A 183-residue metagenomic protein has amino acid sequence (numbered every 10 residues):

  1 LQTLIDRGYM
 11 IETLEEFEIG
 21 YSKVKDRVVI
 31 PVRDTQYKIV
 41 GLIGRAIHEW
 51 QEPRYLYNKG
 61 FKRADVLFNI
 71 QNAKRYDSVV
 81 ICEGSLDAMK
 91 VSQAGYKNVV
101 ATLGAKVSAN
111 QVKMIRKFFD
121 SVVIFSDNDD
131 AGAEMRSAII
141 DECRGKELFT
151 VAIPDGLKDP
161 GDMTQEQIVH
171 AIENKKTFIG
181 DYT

Functional and structural regions predicted by a protein language model:
Q2-F119, M135-R136: Phosphate-handling DNA/RNA-contact segment within nucleic-acid enzymes
I81, F119-A131, A152: Acidic beta-strand-to-loop metal/phosphate-binding motif
V99-A105, F149-K158: A short glycine-rich beta-strand->turn/loop micro-motif centered on a GG-aromatic cluster
K106-S108, S126-S137, L157: Acidic, metal-coordinating catalytic cores used for nucleic-acid/nucleotide bond scission and strand-transfer chemistry
M114, A138-E142, Q167: Alpha-helical scaffold elements adjacent to nucleotide-binding pockets in ATP/GTP-utilizing enzyme cores
N128, M135-R144, L148, A152: Conserved phosphate-handling catalytic cores of large alpha/beta enzymes
T150-L157, M163-T183: C-terminal or mid-to-C-terminal helical accessory/interaction module adjacent to the motor/catalytic core
